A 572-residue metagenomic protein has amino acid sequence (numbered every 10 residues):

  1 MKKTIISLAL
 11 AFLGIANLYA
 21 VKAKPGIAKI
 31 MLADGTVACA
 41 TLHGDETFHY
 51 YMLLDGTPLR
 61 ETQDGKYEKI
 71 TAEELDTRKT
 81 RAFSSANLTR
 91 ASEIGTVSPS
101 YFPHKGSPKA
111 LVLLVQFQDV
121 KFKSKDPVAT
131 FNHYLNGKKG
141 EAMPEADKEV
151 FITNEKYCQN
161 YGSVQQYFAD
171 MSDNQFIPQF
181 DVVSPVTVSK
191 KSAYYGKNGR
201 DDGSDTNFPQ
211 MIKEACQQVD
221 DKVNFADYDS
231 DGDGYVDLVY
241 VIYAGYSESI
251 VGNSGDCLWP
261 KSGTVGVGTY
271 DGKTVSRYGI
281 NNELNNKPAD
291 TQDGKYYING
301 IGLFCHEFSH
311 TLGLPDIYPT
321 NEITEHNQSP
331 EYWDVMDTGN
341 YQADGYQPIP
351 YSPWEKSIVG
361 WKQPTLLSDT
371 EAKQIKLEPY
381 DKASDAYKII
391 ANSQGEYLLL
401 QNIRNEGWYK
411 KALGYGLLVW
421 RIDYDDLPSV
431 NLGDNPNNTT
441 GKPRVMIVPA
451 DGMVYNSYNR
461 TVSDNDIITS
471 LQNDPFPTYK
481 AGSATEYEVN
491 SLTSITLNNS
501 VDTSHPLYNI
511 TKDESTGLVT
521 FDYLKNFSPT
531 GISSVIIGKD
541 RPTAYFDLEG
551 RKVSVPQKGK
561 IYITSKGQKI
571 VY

Functional and structural regions predicted by a protein language model:
M1-K22: Bacterial Sec-dependent N-terminal signal peptides
K3, A20-H104: N-terminal prosegments of processed precursors
K3, I561-Y572: C-terminal tail/sorting-segment detector
K29, L303-H306, T543-A544: A residue-level detector for well-ordered beta-strand positions
A38-C39, H49-M52, D119-F131, I250-V251 (+3 more regions): Short, solvent-exposed loop/turn elements at domain surfaces
K79-F304, P315-I323, I422, L427-F527: Propeptide-to-catalytic entry region of secreted or membrane-anchored zinc metalloproteases
L238-L413, I422-D425: Extracellular hydrolytic enzyme modules, especially secreted metalloproteases of the metzincin/thermolysin-like class
Y523-E549: Residue-level detector of functionally pivotal "anchor" positions at catalytic/ligand-binding pockets or at interdomain
